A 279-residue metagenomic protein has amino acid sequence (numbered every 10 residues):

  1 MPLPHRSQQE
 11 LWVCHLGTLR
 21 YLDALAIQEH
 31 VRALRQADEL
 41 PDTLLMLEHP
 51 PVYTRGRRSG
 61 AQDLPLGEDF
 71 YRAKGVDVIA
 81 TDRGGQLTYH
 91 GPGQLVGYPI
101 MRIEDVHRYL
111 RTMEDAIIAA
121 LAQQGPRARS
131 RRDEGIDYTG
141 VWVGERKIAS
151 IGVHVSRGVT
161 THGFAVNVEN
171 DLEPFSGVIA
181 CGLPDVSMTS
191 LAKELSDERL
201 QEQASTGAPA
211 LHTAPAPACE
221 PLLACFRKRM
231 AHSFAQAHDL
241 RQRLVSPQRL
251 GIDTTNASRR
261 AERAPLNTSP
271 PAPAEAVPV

Functional and structural regions predicted by a protein language model:
M1-W142, K147-I148, G177, Q201-A210 (+3 more regions): N-terminal lobe of the biotin/lipoate ligase/transferase fold
E48-P50, V155, V168: Residues immediately flanking
S59, V155, V166, G182: A short beta-strand motif that forms part of the nucleic acid-binding face of small beta-barrel RNA-binding folds
A116-Q124, C225, R229-L240: Generic non-transmembrane alpha-helical segments
S150-G152: Beta-strand scaffold of nucleotide-dependent catalytic cores
R157-L172: Conserved phosphate/anionic-ligand binding catalytic regions in large, soluble enzymes, centered on
E173-A235: A hydrophobic, small-residue-rich beta->alpha segment in the mid-to-C-terminal subdomain of diverse proteins
